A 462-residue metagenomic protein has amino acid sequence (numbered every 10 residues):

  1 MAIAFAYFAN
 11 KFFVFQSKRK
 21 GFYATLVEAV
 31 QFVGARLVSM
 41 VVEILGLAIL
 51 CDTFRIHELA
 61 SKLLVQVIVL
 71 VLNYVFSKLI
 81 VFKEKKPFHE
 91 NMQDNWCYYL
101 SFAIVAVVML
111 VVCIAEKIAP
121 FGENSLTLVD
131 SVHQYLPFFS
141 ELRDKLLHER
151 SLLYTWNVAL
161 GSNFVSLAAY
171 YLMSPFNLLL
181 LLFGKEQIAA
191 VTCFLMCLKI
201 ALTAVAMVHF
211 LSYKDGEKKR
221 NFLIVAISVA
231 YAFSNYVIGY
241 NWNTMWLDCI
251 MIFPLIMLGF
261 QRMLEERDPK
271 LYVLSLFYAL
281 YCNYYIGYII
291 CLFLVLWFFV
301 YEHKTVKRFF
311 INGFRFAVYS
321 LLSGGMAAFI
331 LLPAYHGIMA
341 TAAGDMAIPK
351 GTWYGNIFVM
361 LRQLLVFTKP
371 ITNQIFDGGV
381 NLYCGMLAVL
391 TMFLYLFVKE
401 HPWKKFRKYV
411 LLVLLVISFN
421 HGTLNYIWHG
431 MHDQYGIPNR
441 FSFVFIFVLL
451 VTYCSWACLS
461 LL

Functional and structural regions predicted by a protein language model:
L64-I68, F194-L202, L247-L255, C291-L292 (+2 more regions): Membrane-embedded alpha-helical segments of multi-pass membrane proteins, especially the transmembrane helices
K86-I118, R315: Start-transfer (signal-anchor) and selected internal transmembrane alpha helices of multi-pass inner/ER membrane
H89-Q93, K214-K218, Q261-L271, V300-N312 (+2 more regions): Membrane-interface junctions at the ends of membrane-embedded or membrane-associated helices
A115-P254, Y278-C282, K369-G378: Active-site lumenal/periplasmic loops and adjacent helix-entry segments of GT-C-fold, multi-pass membrane
S125-L128, A190, V237-L247, F376 (+1 more regions): Membrane-helix boundary/interfacial segments in multi-pass membrane proteins
V129, H133-Q134, S140-L142, P175 (+3 more regions): Periplasmic/ER-lumenal interhelical loops and adjacent helix-loop junctions in multi-pass membrane proteins
C197-F210, R220-H303, R315-Y335, A340 (+1 more regions): Membrane-embedded helix bundles of polyisoprenyl
V205-H209, L255-R262, L294-E302, T391-V398 (+1 more regions): Transmembrane alpha-helices and membrane-interface helical segments of multi-pass integral membrane enzymes
